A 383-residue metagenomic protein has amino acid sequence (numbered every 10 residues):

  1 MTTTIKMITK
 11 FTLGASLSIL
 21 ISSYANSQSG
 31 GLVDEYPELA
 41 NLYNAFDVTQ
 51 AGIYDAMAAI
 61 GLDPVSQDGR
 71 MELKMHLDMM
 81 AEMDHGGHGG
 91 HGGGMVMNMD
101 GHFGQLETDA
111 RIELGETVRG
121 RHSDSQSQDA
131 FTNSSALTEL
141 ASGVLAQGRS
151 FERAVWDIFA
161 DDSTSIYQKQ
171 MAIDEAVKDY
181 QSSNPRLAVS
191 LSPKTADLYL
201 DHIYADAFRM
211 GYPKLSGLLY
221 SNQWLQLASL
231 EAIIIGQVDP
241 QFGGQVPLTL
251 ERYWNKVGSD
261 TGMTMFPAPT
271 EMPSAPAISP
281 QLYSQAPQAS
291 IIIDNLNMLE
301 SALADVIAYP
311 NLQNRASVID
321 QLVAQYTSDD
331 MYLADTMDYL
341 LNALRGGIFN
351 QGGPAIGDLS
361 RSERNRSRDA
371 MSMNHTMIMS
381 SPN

Functional and structural regions predicted by a protein language model:
M1-T2, S27, N314-S317, M337 (+1 more regions): ...the same signal can extend to comparable exposed beta-sheet modules with similar sequence chemistry even outside
T2-T12: Bacterial N-terminal signal peptides that target proteins for export
T12-S22: Bacterial N-terminal signal peptides
S22-S23, N383: Long, helix-rich interaction regions
Q28-Y253, I319, A334, Q351-N383: N-terminal Sec/ER secretory leader and immediately downstream segment of secreted/extracellular precursors
W254-G352: Intrinsically disordered, low-complexity segments enriched in Gly and acidic/Ser/Thr residues that form flexible
